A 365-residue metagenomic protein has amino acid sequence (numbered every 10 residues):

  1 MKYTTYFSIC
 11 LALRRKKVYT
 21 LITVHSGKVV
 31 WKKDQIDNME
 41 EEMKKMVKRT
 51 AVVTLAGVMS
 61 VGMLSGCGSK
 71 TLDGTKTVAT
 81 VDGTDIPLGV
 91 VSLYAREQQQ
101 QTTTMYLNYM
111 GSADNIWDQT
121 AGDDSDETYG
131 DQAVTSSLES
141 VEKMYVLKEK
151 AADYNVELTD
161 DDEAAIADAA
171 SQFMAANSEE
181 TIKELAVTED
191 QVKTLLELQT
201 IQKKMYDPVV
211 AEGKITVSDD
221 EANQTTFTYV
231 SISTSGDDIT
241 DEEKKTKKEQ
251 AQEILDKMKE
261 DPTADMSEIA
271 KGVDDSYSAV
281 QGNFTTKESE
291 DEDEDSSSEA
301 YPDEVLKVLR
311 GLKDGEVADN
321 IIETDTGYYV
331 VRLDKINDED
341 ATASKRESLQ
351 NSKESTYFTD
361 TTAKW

Functional and structural regions predicted by a protein language model:
Y3-I9, Y19, T23-V24, N38: Short terminal hydrophobic/aromatic SLiMs and anchors at protein ends
K44-T54: Bacterial N-terminal signal peptides that target proteins for export
G62-G66: C-terminal motif of bacterial Sec signal peptides marking the signal peptidase cleavage site
S69-G74, V81, S178-E249, E253 (+1 more regions): PPIase-associated folding chaperone regions across multiple families
K70-L185: N-terminal targeting/tethering segments
I86, V90-L93, E97, T128-E149 (+15 more regions): Extracytoplasmic/secreted proteins, especially bacterial periplasmic and envelope-associated proteins
E253-D303: Peptidyl-prolyl cis-trans isomerase
